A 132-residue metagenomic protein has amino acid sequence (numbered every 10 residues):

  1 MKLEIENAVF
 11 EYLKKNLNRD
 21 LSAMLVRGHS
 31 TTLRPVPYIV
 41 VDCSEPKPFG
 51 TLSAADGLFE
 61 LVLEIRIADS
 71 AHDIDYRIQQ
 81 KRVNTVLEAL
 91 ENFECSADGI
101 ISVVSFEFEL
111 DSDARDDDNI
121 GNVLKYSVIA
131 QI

Functional and structural regions predicted by a protein language model:
M1-S22, H29, S44-I132: Charged, amphipathic alpha-helical segments and their flanking helix caps
L25-P35: Short acidic low-complexity segments
R34-S44: Charged, often glycine-rich, active-site loop that binds/positions anionic groups
